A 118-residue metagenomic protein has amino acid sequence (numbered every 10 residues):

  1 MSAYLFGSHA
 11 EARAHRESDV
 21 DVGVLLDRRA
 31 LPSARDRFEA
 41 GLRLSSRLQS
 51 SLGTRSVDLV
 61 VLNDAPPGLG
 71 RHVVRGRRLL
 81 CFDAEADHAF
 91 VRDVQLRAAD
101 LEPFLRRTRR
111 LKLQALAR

Functional and structural regions predicted by a protein language model:
M1-S2, A10-R16, D27-R118: Catalytic core of pol beta-like nucleotidyltransferases
S18-V20: Short, conserved active-site loops that position catalytic residues or coordinate cofactors/metal ions across diverse
V22-L25: Short beta-strand->loop micro-motif that forms the acidic, two-metal-ion catalytic signature in nucleotide-processing
